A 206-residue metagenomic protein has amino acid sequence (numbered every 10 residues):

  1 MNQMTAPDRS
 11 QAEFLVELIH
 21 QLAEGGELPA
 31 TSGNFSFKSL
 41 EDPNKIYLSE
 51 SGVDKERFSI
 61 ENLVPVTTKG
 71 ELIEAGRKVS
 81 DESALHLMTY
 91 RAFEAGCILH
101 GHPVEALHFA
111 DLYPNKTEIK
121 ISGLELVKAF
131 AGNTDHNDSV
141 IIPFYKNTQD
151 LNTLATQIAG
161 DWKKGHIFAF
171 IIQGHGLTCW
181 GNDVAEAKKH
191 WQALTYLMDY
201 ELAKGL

Functional and structural regions predicted by a protein language model:
M1-L206: Glycine-rich flexible loops
